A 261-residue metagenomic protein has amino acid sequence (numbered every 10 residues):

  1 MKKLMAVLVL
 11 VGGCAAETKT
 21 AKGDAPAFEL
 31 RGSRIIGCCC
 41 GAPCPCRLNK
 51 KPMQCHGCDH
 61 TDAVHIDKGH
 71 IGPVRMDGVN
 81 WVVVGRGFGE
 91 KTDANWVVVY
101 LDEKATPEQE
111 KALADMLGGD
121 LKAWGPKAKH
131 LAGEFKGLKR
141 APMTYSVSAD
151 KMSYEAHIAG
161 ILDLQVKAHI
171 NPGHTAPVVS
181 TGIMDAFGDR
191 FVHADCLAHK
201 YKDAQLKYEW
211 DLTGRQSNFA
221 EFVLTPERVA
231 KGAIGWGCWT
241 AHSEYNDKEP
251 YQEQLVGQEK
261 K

Functional and structural regions predicted by a protein language model:
L4-G12: Sec-dependent N-terminal signal peptides
V11-D24: Bacterial Sec-dependent signal peptides at the C-terminal "C-region" and cleavage site
P26-E259: Beta-strand-enriched cores of mature, soluble protein domains
